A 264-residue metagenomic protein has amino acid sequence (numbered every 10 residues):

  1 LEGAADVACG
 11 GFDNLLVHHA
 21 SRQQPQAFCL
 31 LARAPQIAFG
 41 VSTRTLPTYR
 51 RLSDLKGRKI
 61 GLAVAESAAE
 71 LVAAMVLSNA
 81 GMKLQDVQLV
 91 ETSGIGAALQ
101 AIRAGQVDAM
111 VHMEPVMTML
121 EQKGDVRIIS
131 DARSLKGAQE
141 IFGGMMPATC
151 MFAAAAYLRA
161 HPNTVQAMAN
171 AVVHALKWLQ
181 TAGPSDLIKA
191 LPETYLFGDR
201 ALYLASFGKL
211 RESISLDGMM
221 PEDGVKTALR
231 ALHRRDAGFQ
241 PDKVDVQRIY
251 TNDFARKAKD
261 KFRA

Functional and structural regions predicted by a protein language model:
L1-I95, A101-E114, D125, I129-S130: Short, glycine-/small- and polar/acidic-enriched structural segments that line small-molecule recognition paths
F12, L71, M151-F152, S185-K189 (+1 more regions): A generic alpha-helix surface/boundary motif
H18, L77, L120, L191-P192 (+1 more regions): Hydrophobic alpha-helix position signal
S42, A154, T251-A255: Residue-level signal for threonine
A97-T194: Pocket-lining segment of extracytoplasmic ligand-binding domains
L158-F239: Secondary-structure end/capping motifs
L229-A264: Conserved C-terminal helix/tail region of periplasmic/extracytoplasmic solute-binding proteins
